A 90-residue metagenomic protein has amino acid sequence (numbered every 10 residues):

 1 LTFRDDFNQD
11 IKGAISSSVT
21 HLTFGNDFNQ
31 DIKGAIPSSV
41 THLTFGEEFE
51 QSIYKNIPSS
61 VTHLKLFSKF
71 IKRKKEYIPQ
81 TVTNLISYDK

Functional and structural regions predicted by a protein language model:
L1-D10, T23-D31, T44-Q51, K65-R73 (+1 more regions): Concave beta-strand-loop units of leucine-rich repeat
S16-H21, P37-H42, I57-H63, I78-N84: Leucine-rich repeat
